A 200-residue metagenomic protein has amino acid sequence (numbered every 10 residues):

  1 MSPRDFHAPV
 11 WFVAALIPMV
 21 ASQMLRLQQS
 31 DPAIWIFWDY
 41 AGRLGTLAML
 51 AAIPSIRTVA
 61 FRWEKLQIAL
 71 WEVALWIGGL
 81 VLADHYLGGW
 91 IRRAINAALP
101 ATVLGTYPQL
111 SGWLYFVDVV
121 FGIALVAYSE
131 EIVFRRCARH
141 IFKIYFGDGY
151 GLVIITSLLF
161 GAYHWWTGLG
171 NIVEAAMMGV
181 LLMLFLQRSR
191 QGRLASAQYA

Functional and structural regions predicted by a protein language model:
P3-R57: Alpha-helical transmembrane segments in multi-pass membrane proteins
Q28-A33, A162-G170: Membrane-interface helix caps and helix-loop-helix hairpins in membrane proteins
Q29-W35, T58-V126, I144: Juxtamembrane helix-loop-helix connectors linking adjacent transmembrane helices in multi-pass membrane enzymes
A33-D39, L169-A176: Short, aromatic-rich membrane-interface segments at the entry and exit of alpha-helical transmembrane domains
G42-L47, G122, E174-L182: Hydrophobic core segments of transmembrane alpha-helices in multi-pass, intramembrane catalytic enzymes
A51-A60, A83, F185-S189: Structural signal for the C-terminal ends of transmembrane alpha-helices and the immediately following loop
S129-I155, L184-A195: Membrane-interface helix/loop boundary segments of multi-pass membrane proteins
N171-A200: Functionally important transmembrane alpha-helices
